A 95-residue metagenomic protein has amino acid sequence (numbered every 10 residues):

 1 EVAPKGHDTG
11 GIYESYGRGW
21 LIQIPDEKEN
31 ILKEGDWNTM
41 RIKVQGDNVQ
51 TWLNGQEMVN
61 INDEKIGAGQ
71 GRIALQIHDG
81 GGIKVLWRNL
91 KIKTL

Functional and structural regions predicted by a protein language model:
E1-L95: Carbohydrate-interacting regions of secretory-pathway proteins
